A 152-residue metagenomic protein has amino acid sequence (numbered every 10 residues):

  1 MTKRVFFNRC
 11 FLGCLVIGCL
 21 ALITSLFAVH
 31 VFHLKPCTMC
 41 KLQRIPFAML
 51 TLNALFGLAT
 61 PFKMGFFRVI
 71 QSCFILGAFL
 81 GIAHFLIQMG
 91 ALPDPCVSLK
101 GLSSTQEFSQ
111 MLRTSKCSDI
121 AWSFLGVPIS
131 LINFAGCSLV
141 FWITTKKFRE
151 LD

Functional and structural regions predicted by a protein language model:
R4-V16, T60-A78, W142: Interfacial segments of alpha-helical transmembrane regions
V16-K35, A54-G57: Immediate flanking context of iron-sulfur cluster ligation sites
I23-V29, L76-P93: C-terminal TM-helix exit segments that contain a strictly Trp-centered aromatic cap at the helix terminus
L26-F27, L55, I82, S138 (+1 more regions): Hydrophobic residues within the alpha-helical transmembrane core of Major Facilitator Superfamily
L34-R44, V97-S98: Non-cytosolic membrane-interface motifs at loop->transmembrane helix junctions
M39-M49, M111, I120-S138: Membrane-interface loop-to-helix entry segments
L55-F62, W142-E150: Structural signal for the C-terminal ends of transmembrane alpha-helices and the immediately following loop
M89-S130: Extracytosolic (periplasmic/ER-lumenal) interhelical loops and adjacent juxtamembrane/interface segments of multi-pass
